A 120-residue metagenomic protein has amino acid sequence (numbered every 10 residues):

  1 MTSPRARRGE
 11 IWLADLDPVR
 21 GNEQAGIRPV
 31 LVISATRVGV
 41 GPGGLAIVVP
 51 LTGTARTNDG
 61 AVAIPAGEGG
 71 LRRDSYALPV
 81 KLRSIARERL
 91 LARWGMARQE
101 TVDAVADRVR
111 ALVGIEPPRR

Functional and structural regions predicted by a protein language model:
M1-R120: Conserved functional hotspots at enzyme active or ligand-binding sites that engage polyanionic ligands
